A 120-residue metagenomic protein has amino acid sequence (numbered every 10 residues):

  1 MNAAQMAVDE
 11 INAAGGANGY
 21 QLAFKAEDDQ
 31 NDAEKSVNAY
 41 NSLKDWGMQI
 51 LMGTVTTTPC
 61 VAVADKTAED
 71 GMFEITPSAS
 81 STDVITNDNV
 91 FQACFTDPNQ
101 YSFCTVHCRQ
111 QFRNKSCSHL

Functional and structural regions predicted by a protein language model:
M1, V8, T54-V55, S116-L120: Short beta-strand segments enriched in small/hydrophobic residues
M1-N18: Short, polar/charged alpha-helical segment
A3, K35, Q100: Charged catalytic carboxylate motif
A4, V63, C104: Aromatic/hydrophobic pocket-lining residues that form π-stacking "cages" and hydrophobic walls in ligand
E10, A14, S42, V106-Q111: A generic secondary-structure signal
A14-D83: Beta-alpha junction/loop-to-helix N-cap segments that form part of ligand/metal-binding clefts
V84-N89: Acidic/polar active-site rim loop that often engages polyanionic ligands
V90-L120: An alpha-beta-alpha
